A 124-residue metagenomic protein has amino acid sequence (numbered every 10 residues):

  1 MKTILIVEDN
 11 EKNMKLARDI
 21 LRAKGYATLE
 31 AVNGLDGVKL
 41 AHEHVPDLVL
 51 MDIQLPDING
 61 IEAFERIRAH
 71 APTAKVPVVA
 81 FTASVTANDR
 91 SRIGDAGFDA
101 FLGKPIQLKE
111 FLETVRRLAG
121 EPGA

Functional and structural regions predicted by a protein language model:
E8: Conserved acidic carboxylate
K12, N33-D36, N59-E65: Acidic catalytic/metal-coordinating carboxylates
M14, P56-N59, A74, T86: The feature encodes the CheY-like receiver
K15-A23: Charged docking surfaces used in two-component/phosphorelay signaling
G25-V32, L40: Short hydrophobic/Thr-rich beta-strand motif most characteristic of the beta2 strand and flanking loop of CheY-like
K39, I61-A74: Short amphipathic alpha-helix used as the core "switch/output" element in two-component signaling
D52, T82: Active-site residues of response regulator receiver
I106-V115: C-terminal output helix
